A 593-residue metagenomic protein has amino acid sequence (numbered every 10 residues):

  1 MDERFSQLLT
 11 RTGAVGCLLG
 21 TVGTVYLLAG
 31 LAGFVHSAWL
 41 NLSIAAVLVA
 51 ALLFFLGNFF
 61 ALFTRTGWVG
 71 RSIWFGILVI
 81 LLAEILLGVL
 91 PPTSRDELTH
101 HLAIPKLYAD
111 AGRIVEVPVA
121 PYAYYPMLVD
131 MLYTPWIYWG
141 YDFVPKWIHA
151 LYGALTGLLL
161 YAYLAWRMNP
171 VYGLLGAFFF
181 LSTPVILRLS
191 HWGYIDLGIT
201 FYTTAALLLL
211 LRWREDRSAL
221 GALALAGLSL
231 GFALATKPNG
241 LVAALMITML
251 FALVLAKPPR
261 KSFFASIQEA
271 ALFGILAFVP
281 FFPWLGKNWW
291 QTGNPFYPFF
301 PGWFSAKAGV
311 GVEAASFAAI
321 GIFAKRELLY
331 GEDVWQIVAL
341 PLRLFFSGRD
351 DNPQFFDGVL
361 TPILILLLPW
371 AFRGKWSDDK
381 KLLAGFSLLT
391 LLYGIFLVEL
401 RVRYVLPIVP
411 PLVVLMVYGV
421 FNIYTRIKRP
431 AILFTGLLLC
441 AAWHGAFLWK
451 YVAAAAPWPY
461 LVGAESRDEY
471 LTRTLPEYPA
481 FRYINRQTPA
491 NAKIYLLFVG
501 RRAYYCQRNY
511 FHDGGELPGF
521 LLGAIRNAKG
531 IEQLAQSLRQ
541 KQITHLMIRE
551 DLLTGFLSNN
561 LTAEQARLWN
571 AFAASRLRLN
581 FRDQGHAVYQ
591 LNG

Functional and structural regions predicted by a protein language model:
M1-T66, L534-A535: Membrane-embedded, hydrophobic transmembrane alpha-helices
G20, I77-V79, L174-F180, L228 (+3 more regions): Transmembrane alpha-helix segments characteristic of polytopic inner-membrane glycan-assembly/cell-envelope
G70-L78, V171, A224-L228, A244-F251 (+3 more regions): Signature aromatic-anchored transmembrane alpha helix within multi-pass, membrane-resident enzymes that catalyze glycan
P92-A103, L433, L437-Y483, G500-R502 (+1 more regions): Membrane-proximal, lumen/periplasm-facing interface regions of secretory-pathway glyco- and lipid-modifying enzymes
K106, D196-I199, A233-V242, L383-L392 (+1 more regions): Hydrophobic/aromatic-rich transmembrane helices and adjacent perimembrane loops
L155-G157, Y161, Q336-K380, S387-L391 (+1 more regions): Hydrophobic, aromatic-rich transmembrane alpha-helices and their immediate juxtamembrane boundary segments
A206-A222: Membrane-interface transmembrane helices that cradle and orient dolichyl/undecaprenyl
L471-G514, T544-T554, Y589: Short periplasmic/luminal acceptor-recognition loop of GT-C membrane glycosyltransferases, typified by
